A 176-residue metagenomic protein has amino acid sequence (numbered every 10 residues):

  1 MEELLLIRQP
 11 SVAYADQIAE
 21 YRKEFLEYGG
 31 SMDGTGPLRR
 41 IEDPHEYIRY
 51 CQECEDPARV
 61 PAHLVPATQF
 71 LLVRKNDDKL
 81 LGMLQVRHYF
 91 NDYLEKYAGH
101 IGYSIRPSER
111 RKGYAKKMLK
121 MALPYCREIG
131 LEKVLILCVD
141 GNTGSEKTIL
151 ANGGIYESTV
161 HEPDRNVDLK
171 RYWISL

Functional and structural regions predicted by a protein language model:
M1-H100, D168-L176: GNAT-family acyltransferases
L72, L131, T159-E162: Catalytic cores of nucleotide-sugar-dependent glycosyltransferases that transfer UDP/GDP/TDP-activated
Y89-N91, S108, G141: Short coil/turn motifs at secondary-structure junctions
G102, R106, V139, E162: Residue-level recognition of the GNAT/N-acetyltransferase active site
G102-I105, R111-P124, E128, K147-A151: Conserved acetyl-CoA-binding loop-helix of GNAT-fold acetyltransferases
C126-L137: Conserved GNAT acetyl-CoA-binding A-motif
I136-E146: Conserved beta-strand-loop-alpha-helix junction that forms the acyl-donor binding cleft
L137-C138, G153-R171: Conserved catalytic-core motifs of GNAT/GCN5-like acyltransferases
